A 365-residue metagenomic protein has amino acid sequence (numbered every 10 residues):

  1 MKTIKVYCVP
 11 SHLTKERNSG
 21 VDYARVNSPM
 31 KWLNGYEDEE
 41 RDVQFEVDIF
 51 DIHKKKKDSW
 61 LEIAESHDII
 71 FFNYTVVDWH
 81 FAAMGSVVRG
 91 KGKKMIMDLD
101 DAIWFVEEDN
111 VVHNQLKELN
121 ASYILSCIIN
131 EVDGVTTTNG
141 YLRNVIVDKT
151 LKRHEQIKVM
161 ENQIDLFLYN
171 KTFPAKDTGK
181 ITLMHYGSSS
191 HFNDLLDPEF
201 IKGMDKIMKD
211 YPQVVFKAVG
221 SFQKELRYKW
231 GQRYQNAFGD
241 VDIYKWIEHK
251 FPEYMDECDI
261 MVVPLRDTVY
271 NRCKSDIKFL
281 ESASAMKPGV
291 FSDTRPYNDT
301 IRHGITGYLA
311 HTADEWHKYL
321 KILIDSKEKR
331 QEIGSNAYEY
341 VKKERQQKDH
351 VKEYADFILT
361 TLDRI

Functional and structural regions predicted by a protein language model:
M1-F72: N-terminal pre-catalytic "stem/leader" segment of glycosyltransferase-like enzymes
H12-W32, D165-L168, D177-D256: Conserved catalytic-core segment of nucleotide-activated headgroup transferases in glycan assembly
H53, S59-E65, S86-G90, I103 (+1 more regions): Membrane-proximal helix-turn-helix segments that form the acceptor-binding/catalytic region of lipid-linked
I70-F71, I96, N130-G140, K217: A short beta-strand/loop micro-motif in the catalytic core of glycosyltransferases that engages the nucleotide-sugar
Y141, Q163: Carbohydrate-associated surface elements
F192-P198, D240-Y244, E248-Y254, D259-E281 (+1 more regions): Nucleotide-sugar-dependent
I301-D314, K321-E328: Conserved acidic donor-binding segment of nucleotide-sugar-dependent glycosyltransferases
E328-L359: A charged, aromatic-enriched C-terminal amphipathic alpha-helix characteristic of glycosyltransferases across folds
